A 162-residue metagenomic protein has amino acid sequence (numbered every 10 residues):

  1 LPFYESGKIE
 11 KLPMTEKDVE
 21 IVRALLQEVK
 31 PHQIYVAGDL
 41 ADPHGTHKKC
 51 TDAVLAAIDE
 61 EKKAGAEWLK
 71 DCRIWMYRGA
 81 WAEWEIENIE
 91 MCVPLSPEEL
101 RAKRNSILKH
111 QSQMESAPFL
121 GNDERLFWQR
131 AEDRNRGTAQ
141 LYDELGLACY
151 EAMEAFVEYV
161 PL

Functional and structural regions predicted by a protein language model:
L1-K70, M76, N105-Q111, E124-L126 (+2 more regions): Active-site beta-strand->loop->alpha-helix modules in alpha/beta enzyme cores, enriched in Gly/His/Asp(Glu)
P31, W81-I86: Short acidic (Asp/Glu) and glycine-rich catalytic loops that position anionic groups and cofactors
I74-W75, V93: A broad, low-specificity signal marking well-ordered, structured residues that form hydrophobic/aromatic
A80-W81, G146: Short proline/glycine-enriched turn/loop segments at secondary-structure junctions
W84-L141: A conserved mid-domain beta-alpha-beta active-site/ligand-binding segment of alpha/beta enzyme cores
R130-L162: A short C-terminal boundary segment appended to hydrolase-like catalytic domains
